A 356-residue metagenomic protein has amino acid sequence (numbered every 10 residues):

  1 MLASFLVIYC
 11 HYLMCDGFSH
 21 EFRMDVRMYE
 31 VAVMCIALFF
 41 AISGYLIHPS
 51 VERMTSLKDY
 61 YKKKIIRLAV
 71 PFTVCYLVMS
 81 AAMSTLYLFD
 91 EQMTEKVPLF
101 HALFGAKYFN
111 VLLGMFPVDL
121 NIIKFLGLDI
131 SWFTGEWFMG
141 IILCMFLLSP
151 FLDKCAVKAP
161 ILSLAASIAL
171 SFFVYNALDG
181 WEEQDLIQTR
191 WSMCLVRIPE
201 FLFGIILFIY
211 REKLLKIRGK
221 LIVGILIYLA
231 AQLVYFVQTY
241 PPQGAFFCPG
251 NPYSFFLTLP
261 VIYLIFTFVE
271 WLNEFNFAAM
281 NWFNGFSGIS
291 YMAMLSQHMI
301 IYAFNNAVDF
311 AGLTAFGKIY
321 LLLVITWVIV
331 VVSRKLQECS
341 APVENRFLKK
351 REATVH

Functional and structural regions predicted by a protein language model:
M1-I47, I66-L88, G140-C144, L148 (+5 more regions): Kinked, hydrophobic transmembrane alpha-helices enriched for aromatic residues and small/kink-inducing positions
R23, L126-F133, G180-W191, Y240-P249: Membrane-interface helix caps and helix-loop-helix hairpins in membrane proteins
V33-A41, W137-M145, M193-G204, Y253-I262 (+1 more regions): Hydrophobic core segments of transmembrane alpha-helices in multi-pass, intramembrane catalytic enzymes
I47-I65, M93-F100: Membrane-helix interface linkers and caps
L68-I141, F172-G180, L257, V261-I265: Membrane-interface helix-loop-helix regions
L143-L170, I206-I225: Solvent-exposed interhelical
C194-F203, I209-G285, I289-M292, M299 (+3 more regions): Alpha-helical transmembrane segments and terminal signal-anchor/GPI-anchor hydrophobic tails, characterized by long
E338-H356: Membrane-proximal cytoplasmic C-terminal regulatory module of class A 7TM GPCRs
